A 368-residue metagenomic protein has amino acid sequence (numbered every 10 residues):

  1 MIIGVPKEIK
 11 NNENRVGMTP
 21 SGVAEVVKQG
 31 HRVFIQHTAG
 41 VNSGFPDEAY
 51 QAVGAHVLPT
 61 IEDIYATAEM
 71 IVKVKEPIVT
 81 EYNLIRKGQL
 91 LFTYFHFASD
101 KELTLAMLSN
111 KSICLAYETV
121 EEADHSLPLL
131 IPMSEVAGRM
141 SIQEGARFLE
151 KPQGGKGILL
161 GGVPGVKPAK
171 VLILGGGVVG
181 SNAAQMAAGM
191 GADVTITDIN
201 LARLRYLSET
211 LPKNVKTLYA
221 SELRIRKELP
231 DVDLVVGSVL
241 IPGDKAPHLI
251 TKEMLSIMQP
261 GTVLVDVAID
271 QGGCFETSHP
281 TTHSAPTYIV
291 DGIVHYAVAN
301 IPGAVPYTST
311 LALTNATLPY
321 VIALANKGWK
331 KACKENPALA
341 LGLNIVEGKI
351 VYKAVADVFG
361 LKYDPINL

Functional and structural regions predicted by a protein language model:
I2, E8, V79-A169, V298-N300: Glycine/serine-rich phosphate-binding loop and adjoining beta1-alpha1 elements at the start of nucleotide-handling
I2-N110: An N-terminal-biased, well-structured beta-alpha scaffold segment characteristic of Rossmann-like dinucleotide-binding
P6-K7, N11-F45, P152-G237, T287: Glycine-rich phosphate/diphosphate-binding loop of Rossmann-like nucleotide-binding domains
E69, K75-E76, F95-H96, S221 (+3 more regions): Short glycine-/small-residue-rich Rossmann-like dinucleotide-binding loops
E76, V136, G177-V178: Residue-level detector of alpha-helix initiation sites
E118-L159, I269, C274-L368: Adenosine-phosphate binding glycine-rich loop
E209-D291: Rossmann-like adenosine-cofactor binding region
